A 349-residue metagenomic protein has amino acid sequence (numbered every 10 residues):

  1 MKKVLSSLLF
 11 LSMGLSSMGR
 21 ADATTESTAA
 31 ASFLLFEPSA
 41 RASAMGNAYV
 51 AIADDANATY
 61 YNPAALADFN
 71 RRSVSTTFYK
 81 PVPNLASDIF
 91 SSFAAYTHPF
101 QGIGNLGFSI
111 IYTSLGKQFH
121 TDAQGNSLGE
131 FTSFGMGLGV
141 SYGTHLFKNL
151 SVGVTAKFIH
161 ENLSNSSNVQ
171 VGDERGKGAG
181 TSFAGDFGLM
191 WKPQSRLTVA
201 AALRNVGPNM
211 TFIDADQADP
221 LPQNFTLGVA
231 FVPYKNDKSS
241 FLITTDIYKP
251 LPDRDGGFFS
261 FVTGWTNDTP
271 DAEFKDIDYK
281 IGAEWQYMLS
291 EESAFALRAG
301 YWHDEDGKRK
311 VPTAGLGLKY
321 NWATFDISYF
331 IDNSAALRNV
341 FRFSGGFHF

Functional and structural regions predicted by a protein language model:
M1-S32: Cleavable N-terminal export/targeting peptides
R20-F349: Subset of outer-membrane beta-barrel
